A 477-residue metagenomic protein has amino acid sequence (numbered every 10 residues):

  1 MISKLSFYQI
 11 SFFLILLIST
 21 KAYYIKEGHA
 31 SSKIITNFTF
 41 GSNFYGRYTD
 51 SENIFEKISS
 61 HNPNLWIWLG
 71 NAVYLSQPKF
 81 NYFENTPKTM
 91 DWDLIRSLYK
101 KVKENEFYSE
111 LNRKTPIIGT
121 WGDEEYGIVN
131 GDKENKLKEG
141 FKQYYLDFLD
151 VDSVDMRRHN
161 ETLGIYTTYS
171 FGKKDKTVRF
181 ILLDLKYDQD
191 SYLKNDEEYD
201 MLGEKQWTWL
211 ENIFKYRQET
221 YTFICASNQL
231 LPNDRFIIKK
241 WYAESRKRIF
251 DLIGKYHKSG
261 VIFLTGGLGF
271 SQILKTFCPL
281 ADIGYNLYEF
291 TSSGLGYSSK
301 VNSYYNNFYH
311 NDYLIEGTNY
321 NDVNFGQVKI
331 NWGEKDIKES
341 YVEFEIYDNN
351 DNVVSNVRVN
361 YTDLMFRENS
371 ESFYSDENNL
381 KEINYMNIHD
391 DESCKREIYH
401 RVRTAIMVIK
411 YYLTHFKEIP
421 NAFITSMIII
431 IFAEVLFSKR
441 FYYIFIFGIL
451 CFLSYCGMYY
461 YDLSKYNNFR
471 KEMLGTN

Functional and structural regions predicted by a protein language model:
M1-S3, L474-N477: A positional/structural detector of protein chain ends, strongest at the extreme C-terminus and weakly at the extreme
K4-K21: Cleavable N-terminal signal peptides of Sec/SRP-targeted secreted and luminal proteins
K21-T476: Metal-dependent phosphoester/phosphodiester hydrolase catalytic core
